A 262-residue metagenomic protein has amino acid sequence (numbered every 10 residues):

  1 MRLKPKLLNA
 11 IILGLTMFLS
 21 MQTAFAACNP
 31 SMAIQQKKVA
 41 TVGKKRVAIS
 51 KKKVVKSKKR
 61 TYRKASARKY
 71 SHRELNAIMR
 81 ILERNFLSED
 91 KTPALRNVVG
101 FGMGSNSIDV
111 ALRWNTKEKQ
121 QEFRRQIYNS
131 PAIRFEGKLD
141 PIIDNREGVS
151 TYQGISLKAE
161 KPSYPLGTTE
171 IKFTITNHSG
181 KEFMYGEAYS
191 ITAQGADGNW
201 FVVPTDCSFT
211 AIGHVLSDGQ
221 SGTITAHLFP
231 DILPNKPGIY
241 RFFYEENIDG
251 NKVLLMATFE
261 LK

Functional and structural regions predicted by a protein language model:
R2-A26: Sec-dependent N-terminal signal peptides of Gram-positive bacterial secreted proteins and lipoproteins
A24-R63, N145-A159: N-terminal, intrinsically disordered, polar/charged segments of Gram-positive cell-envelope systems that serve as
A40-G43, I49-K51, K58-L75, T92-Q126: Short glycine/threonine-rich beta-strand-turn micro-motifs
Y62-M79, R134-E147: Short proline/glycine- and acidic-rich turn/helix-capping motifs at secondary-structure junctions
K69, L112-T116, S179, E187-Y189 (+2 more regions): A mature extracytoplasmic/lumenal domain signature
I142-T210, V215-L216, E245-K262: Primarily secretory-pathway and cell-envelope proteins
D206-I232: Intrinsically disordered, low-complexity Pro/Gly/Ser/Thr-rich segments with frequent PxxP/GP/PP motifs and embedded
N235-E245: A short tyrosine-centered beta-strand micro-motif
